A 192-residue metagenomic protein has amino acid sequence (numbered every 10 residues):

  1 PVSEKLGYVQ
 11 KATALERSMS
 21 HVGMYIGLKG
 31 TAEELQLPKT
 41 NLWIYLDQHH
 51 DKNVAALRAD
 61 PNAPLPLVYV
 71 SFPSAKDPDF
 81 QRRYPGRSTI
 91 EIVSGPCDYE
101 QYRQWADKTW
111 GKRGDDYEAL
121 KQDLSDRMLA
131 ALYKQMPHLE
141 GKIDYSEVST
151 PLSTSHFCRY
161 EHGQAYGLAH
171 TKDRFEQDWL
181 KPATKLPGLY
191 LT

Functional and structural regions predicted by a protein language model:
P1-L15, H21-E33, S88, P96-C97 (+2 more regions): C-terminal structured subdomain/cap of oxidoreductase catalytic cores
P1-Y84: Mid-domain catalytic core of redox enzymes that form a hydrophobic substrate pocket/lid adjacent to a catalytic redox
L6-Y8, L42-Q48, P61-A63, S88-V93 (+3 more regions): Short, low-complexity, polar/charged sequence segments that are solvent-exposed and flexible
K29, P73-A75, G95-D98, V148: Histidine- and/or cysteine-centered catalytic micro-motif in compact active-site loops
L65-Y69, L129-A130, K134-T192: A glycine-rich dinucleotide-binding beta-alpha-beta segment and adjacent secondary-structure elements that constitute
P73, R87, G95-C97, A131 (+1 more regions): Flavin (FAD/FMN)-binding glycine-rich loop and adjacent Rossmann-like elements that form
D79-D126: Glycine-rich, aromatic-lined ligand/substrate-binding cores of catalytic and carbohydrate-binding domains
